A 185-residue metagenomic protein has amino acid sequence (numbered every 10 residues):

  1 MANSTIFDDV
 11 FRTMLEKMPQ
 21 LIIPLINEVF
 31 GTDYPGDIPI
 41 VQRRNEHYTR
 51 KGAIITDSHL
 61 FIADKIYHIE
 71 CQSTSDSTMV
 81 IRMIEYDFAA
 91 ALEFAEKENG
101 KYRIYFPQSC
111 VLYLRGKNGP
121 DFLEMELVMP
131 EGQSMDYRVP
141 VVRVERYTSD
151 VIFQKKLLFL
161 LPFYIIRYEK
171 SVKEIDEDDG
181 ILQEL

Functional and structural regions predicted by a protein language model:
M1-L185: Conserved single-residue anchors adjacent to enzymatic active/cofactor-binding motifs
